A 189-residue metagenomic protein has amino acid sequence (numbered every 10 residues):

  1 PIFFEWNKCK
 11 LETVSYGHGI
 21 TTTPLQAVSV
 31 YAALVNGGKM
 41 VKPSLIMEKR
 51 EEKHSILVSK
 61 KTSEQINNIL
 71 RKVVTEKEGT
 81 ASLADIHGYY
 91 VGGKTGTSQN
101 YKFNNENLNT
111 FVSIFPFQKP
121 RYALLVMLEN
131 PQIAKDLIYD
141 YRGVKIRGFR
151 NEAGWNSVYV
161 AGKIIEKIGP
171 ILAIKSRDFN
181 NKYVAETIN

Functional and structural regions predicted by a protein language model:
P1-L137, A153, S157, Y183-N189: Beta-lactam-recognizing serine transpeptidase/beta-lactamase-like catalytic domain environment
E51-H54, K145-N189: Short, gly/Ser/Thr-rich active-site loops of penicillin-recognizing serine hydrolases
K135-K145: Short acidic, glycine/proline-rich loop/turn micro-motifs
